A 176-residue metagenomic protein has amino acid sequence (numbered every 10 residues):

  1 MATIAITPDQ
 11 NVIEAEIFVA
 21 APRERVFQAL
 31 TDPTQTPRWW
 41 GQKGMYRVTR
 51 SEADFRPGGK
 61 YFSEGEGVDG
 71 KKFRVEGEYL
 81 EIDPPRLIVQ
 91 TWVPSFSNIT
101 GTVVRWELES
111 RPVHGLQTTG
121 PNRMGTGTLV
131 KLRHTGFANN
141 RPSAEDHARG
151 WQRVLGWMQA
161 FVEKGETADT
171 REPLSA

Functional and structural regions predicted by a protein language model:
M1-Y46, A176: Hydrophobic ligand-binding cavity/cleft-lining segments
V12, E16, V89-Q152: Beta-strand/loop substructures that line and gate deep hydrophobic ligand-binding cavities in soluble
E14, T34-K72, R171-A176: Short beta-edge strand/loop motif at the mouth of beta-sheet-based domains
F27, P37, Q152-L155, Q159: Non-transmembrane alpha-helical segments in soluble domains of secreted/periplasmic/extracellular proteins
K71-V75, T100-G101: Short coil-to-beta-strand transition motifs
I82-D83, P112: A generic structural motif
A160-A176: Short, highly charged C-terminal tails/helix-capping segments
